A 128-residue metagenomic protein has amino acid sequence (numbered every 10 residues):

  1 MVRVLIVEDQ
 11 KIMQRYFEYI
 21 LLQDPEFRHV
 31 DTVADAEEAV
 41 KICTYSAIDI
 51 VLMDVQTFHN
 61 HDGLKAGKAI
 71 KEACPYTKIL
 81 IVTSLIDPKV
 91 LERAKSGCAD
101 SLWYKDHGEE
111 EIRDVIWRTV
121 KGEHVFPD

Functional and structural regions predicted by a protein language model:
E8: Conserved acidic carboxylate
K11-D31: Two-component/phosphorelay signaling modules centered on CheY-like receiver
T32-I50, F58: Acidic, metal-coordinating helix/loop segments flanking the phosphotransfer/catalytic sites of two-component signaling
V51, I79, S101-W103: Two-component signal transduction core modules
L64-Y76: Short amphipathic alpha-helix used as the core "switch/output" element in two-component signaling
K89, H107-V120, H124: C-terminal output helix
A94-D100: As written
